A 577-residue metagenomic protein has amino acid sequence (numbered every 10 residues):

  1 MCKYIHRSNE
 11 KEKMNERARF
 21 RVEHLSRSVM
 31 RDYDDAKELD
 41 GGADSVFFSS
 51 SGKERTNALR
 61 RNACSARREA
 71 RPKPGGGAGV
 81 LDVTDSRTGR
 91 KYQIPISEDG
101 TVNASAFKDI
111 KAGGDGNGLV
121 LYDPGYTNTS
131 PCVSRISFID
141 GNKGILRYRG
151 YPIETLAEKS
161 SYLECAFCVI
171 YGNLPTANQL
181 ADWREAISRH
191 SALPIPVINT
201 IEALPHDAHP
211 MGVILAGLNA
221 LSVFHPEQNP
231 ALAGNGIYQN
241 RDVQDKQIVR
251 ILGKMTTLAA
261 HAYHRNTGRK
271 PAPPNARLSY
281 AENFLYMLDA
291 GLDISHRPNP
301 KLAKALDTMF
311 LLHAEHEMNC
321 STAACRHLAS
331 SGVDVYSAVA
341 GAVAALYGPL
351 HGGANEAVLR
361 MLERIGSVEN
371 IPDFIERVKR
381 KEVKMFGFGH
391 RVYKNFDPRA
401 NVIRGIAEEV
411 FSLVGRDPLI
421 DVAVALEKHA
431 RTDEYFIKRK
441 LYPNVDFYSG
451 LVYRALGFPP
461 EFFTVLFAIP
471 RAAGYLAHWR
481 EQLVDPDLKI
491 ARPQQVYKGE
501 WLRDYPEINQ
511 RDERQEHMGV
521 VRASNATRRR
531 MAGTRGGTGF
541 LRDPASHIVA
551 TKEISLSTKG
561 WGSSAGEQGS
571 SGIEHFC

Functional and structural regions predicted by a protein language model:
M1, M14-G75, A545-I554, C577: N-terminal mitochondrial targeting presequence
P72-I554, C577: Hydrophobic alpha-helical bundle cores within soluble ligand-binding/oligomerization subdomains
A104, G566-E567: Short, solvent-exposed polar/charged micro-motifs at secondary-structure junctions
T558-G562, G566: Cysteine-centered functional microenvironments
G569, E574-H575: Terminal domain-initiation and capping elements
